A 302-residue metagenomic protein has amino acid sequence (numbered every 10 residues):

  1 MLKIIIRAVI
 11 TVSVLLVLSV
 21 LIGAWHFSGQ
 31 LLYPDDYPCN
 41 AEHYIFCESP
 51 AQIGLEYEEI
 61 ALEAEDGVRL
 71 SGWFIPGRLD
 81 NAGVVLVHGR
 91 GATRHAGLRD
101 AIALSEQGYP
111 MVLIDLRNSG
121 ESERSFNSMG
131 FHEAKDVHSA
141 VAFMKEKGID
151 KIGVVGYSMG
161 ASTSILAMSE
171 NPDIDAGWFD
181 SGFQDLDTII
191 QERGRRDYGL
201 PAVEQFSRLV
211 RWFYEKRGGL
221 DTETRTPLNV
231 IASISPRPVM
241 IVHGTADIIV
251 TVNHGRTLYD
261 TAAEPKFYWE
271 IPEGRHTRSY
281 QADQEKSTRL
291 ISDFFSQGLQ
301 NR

Functional and structural regions predicted by a protein language model:
A8-E63: An N-terminal hydrophobic leader/cap segment in hydrolases
R90-A103, L116: The serine-hydrolase catalytic nucleophile loop
A103-E123: Conserved alpha/beta-hydrolase
N127-K147: Alpha/beta-hydrolase active-site loop
L166-D221: Hydrolase active-site cap/lid region
I234-S235, I241-H243, D247: Short beta-strand/loop motif that positions the catalytic acidic residue of the alpha/beta-hydrolase fold
I248-H254: Conserved alpha/beta-hydrolase "acid-adjacent" motif
G274-Q284: Catalytic histidine-centered segment of alpha/beta-hydrolase-like enzymes
